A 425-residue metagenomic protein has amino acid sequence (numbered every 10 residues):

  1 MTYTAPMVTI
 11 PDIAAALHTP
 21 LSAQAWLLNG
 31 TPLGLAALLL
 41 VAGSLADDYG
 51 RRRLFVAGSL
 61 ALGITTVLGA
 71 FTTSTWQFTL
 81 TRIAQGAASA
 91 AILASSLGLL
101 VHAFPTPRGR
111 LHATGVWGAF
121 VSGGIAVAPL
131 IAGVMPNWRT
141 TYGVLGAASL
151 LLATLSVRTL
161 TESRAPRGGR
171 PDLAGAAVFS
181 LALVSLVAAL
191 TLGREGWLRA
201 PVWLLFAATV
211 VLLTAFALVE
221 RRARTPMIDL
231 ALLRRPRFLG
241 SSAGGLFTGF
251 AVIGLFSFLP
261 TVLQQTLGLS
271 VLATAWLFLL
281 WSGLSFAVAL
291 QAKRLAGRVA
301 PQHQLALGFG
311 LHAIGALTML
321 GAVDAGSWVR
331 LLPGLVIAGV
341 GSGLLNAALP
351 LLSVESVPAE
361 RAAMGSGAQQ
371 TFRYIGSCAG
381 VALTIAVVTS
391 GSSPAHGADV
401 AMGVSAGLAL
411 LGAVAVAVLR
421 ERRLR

Functional and structural regions predicted by a protein language model:
M1-T2, P6-V8, L21, P201-L205 (+2 more regions): 12-transmembrane solute porter fold
M7-L39, Q77-T79, L272-W276: Extracellular/periplasmic helix-loop-helix junction of adjacent transmembrane segments in MFS-like secondary
D12, G43-S44, D48, V134 (+1 more regions): Membrane-interface helix termini in secondary transporters
H18, G50, F71-Q77, P136 (+3 more regions): Helix-breaking motifs and short loop linkers at transmembrane-helix boundaries and internal kinks in secondary membrane
L28-T31, L35, L62, G86 (+8 more regions): Structural signature of transmembrane alpha-helices in multi-pass secondary transporters
N29-G43, L93-L97, L279-Q291: Central cavity-lining transmembrane alpha-helices of secondary-active solute carriers, predominantly the Major
D47, R51-L173: Helix-loop-helix hairpins in multi-pass membrane proteins, especially solute transporters
G115, G133-G244, A251, L269 (+2 more regions): Hydrophobic transmembrane-helix bundles of small-molecule transporters
